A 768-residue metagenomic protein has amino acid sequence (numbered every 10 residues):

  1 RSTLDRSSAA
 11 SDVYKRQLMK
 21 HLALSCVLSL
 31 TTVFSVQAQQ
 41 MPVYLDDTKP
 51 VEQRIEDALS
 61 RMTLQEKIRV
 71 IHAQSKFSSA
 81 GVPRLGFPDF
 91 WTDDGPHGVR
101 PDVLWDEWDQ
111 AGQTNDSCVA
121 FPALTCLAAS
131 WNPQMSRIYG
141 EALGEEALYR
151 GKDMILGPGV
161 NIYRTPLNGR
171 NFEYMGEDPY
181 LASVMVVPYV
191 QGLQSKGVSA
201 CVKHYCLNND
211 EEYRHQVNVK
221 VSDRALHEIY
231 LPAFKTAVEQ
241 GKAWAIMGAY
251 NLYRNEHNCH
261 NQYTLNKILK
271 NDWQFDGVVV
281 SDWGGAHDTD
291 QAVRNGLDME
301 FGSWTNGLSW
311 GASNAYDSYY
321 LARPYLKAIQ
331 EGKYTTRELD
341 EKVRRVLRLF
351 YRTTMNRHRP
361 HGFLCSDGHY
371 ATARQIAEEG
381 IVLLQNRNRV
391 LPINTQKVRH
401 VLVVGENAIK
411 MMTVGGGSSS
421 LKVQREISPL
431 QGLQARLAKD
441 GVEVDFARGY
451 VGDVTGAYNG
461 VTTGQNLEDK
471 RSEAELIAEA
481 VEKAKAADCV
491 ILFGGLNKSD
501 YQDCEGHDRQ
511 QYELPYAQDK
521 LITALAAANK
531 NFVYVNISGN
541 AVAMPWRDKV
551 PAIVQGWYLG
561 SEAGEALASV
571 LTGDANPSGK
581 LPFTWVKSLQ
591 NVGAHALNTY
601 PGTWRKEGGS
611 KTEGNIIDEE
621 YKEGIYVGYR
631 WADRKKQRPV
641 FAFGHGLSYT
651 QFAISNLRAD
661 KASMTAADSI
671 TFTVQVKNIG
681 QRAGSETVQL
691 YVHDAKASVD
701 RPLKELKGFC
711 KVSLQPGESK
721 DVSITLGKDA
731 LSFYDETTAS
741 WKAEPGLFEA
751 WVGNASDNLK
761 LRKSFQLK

Functional and structural regions predicted by a protein language model:
R1-Q17: Single conserved hydrophobic/aromatic residue that forms the stacking wall/gate of nucleotide- or nucleobase-binding
L4, T32-V36: N-terminal compositionally biased, intrinsically disordered segments and leader/signal-like regions
R16-C26: Bacterial N-terminal signal peptides that target proteins for export
K20, V36-Q39: Intrinsically disordered, low-complexity regions enriched in polar/acidic and amide residues
S25-V33: Bacterial N-terminal signal peptides
A38-F733, S740-S756: Glycoside hydrolase catalytic-domain context in secreted enzymes
N758-K768: Short beta-strand elements
